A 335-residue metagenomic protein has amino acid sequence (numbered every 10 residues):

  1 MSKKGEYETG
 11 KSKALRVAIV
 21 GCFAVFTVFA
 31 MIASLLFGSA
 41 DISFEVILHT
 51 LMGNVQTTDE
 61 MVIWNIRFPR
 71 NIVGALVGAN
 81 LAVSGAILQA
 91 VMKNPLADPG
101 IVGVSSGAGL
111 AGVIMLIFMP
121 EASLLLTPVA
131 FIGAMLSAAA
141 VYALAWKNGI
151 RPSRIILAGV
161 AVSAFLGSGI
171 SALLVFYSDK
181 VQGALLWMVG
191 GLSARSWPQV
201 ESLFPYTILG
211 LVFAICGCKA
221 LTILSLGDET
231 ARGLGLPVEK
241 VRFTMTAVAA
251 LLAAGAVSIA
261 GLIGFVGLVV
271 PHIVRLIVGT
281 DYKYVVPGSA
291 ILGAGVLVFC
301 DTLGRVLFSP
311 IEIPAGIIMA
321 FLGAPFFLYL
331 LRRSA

Functional and structural regions predicted by a protein language model:
M1-A335: Alpha-helical transmembrane segments in inner-membrane proteins
